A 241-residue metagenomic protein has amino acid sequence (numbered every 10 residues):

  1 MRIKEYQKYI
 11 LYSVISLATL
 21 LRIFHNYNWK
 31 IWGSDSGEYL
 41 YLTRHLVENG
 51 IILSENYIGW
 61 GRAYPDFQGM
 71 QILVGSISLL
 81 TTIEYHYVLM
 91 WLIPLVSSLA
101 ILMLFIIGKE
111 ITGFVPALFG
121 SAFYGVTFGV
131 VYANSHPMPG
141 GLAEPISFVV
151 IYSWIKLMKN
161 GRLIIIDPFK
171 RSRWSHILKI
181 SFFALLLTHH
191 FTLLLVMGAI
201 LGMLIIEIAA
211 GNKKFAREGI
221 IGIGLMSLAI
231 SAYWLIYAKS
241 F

Functional and structural regions predicted by a protein language model:
M1-L11, K170-R173: N-terminal membrane topogenic signal
R2-K4, K109-T112, R162-F169, E207-E218: Membrane-interface helix-boundary motifs at transmembrane edges
K8-F148, R162-I165: Active-site lumenal/periplasmic loops and adjacent helix-entry segments of GT-C-fold, multi-pass membrane
D35, M138-P139, A143, R173-H176 (+1 more regions): Transmembrane catalytic cores of multi-pass membrane glycosyltransferases and polysaccharide-assembly enzymes
H45-E48, G75-L79, I155-K156, L186 (+1 more regions): Short glycine/serine- and small hydrophobic-enriched flexible loop segments
A100-G108, I146-M158, M197-I206: Transmembrane alpha-helical segments
F148-W174: Membrane-interface transmembrane helices that cradle and orient dolichyl/undecaprenyl
